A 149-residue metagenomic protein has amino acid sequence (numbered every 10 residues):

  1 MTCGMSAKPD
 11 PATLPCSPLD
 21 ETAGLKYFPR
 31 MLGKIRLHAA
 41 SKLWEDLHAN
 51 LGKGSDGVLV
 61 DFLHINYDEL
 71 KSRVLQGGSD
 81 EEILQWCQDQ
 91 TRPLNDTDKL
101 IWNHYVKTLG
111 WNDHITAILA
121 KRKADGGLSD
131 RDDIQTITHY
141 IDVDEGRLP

Functional and structural regions predicted by a protein language model:
M1-G4: Short, Lys/Arg-enriched N-terminal segments with co-localized hydrophobic residues within the first ~10-30 amino acids
S6-L47, Y105-P149: Polar/charged low-complexity regulatory segments
L19-K26, N50, G54, V58 (+6 more regions): Alpha-helix boundary/N-cap detector
L43-Q88: Amphipathic alpha-helical packing elements
L70-G126: Amphipathic protein-protein interaction modules
